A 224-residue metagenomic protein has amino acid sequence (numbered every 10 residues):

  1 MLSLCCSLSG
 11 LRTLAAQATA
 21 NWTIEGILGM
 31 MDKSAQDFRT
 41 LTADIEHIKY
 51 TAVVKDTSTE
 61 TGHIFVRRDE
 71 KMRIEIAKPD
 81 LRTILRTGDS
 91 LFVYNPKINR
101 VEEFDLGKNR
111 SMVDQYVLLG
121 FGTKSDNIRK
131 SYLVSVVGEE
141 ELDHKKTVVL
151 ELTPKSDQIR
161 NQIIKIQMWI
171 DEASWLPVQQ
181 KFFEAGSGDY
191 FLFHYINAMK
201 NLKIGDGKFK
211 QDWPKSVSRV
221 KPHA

Functional and structural regions predicted by a protein language model:
M1-S9: Bacterial N-terminal signal peptides
G10-T57, K71, W213-A224: N-terminal leader/targeting segments and the immediate start of mature chains
A35, M112-R129: Short, solvent-exposed helix-to-loop capping segments enriched in aromatics
A43-I45, T59-T61, I74, R86 (+2 more regions): Extended beta-sheet lipid-handling architectures
T51-V53, R73, D80-T83, V93 (+4 more regions): Short beta-strands and strand-coil junctions in structured, solvent-facing domains, enriched
H63-Q115, E184-F191: An acidic-aromatic
E102, F121, N127-K130, S135-H223: Gly/Pro-enriched, hydrophobic low-complexity segments that function as extracytoplasmic propeptides/linkers
